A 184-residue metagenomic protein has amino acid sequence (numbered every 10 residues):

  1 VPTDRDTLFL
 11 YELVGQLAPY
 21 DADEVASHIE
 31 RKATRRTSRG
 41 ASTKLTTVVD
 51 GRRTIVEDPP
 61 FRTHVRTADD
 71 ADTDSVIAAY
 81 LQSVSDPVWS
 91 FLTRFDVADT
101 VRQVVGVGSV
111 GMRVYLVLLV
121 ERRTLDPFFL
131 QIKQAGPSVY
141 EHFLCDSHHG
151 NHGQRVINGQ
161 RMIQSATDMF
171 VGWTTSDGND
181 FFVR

Functional and structural regions predicted by a protein language model:
V1-A41, A78-R184: Conserved ATP-binding subdomain of kinase catalytic cores across diverse folds
T43, T47-A98: Ordered core of a single globular domain
